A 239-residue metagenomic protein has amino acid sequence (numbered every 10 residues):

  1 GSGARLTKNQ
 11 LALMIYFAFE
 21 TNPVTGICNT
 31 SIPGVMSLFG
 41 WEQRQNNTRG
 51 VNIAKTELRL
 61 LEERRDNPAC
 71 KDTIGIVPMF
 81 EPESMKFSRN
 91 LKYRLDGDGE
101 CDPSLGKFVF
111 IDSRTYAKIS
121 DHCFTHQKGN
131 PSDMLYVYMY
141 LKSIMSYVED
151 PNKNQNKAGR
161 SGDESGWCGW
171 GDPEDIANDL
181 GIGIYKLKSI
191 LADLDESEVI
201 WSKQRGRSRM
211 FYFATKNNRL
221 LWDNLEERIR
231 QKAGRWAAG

Functional and structural regions predicted by a protein language model:
G1, D98-H122, D193-E198, A214-G239: Long, low-complexity, charge-rich intrinsically disordered regions
G1-S37, W41, P82-C168: Short recognition helix of helix-turn-helix/winged-helix DNA-binding domains
N9-Q10, D133, D175, K186 (+1 more regions): Single-residue recognition of alpha-helix capping/boundary positions
L11, I15, P68-G75, G234-R235: Charged, alpha-helix-forming regions
F19-R89, Y147-T215: Winged helix-turn-helix DNA-binding recognition segment
S37, T56, D121-H122, M139 (+6 more regions): Charged/polar, solvent-exposed surface patches and flexible loops
